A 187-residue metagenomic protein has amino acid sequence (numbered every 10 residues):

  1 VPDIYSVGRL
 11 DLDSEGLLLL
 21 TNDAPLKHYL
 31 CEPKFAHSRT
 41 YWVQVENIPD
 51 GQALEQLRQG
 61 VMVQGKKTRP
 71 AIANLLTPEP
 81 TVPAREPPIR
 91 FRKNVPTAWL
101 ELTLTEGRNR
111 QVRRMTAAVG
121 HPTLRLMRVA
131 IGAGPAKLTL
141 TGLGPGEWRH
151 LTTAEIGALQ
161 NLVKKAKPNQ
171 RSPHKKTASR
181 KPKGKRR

Functional and structural regions predicted by a protein language model:
V1-K167, R187: RNA pseudouridine synthases
K165-R187: Intrinsically disordered, Lys/Arg-rich low-complexity segments
